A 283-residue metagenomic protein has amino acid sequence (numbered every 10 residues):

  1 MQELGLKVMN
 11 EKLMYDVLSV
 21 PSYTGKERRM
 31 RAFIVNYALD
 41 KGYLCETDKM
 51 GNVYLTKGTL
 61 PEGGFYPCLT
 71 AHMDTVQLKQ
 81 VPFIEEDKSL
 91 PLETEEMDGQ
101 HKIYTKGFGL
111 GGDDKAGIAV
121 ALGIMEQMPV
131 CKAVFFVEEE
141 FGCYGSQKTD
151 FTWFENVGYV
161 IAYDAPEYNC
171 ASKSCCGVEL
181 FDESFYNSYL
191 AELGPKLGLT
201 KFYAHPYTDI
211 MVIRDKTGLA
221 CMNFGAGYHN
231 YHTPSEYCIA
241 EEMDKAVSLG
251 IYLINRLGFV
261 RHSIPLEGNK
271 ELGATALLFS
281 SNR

Functional and structural regions predicted by a protein language model:
Q2-G25, H232: N-terminal capping segment at the start of a domain
L13-D16, S22-F65: A non-catalytic alpha/beta surface segment that caps or lines the substrate-entry region of metallo-dependent hydrolase
I34, A38, I118-M125, I213 (+1 more regions): Buried hydrophobic packing segments
E46, L197-A204, G258-G268: Flexible, glycine/charged-enriched surface loops at secondary-structure junctions
G63-V130, V157: Active-site metal-coordination/substrate-binding segment of hydrolases, especially metallo-dependent peptidases
Y104-S184, F202: Acidic/histidine-rich catalytic neighborhood of metal-dependent amide-processing enzymes
K201-A246: Zn-dependent metallopeptidase/amidohydrolase metal-coordination segment
N230-R283: His/Asp/Glu-rich mid-to-C-terminal helical/loop segments that flank catalytic regions of hydrolases
